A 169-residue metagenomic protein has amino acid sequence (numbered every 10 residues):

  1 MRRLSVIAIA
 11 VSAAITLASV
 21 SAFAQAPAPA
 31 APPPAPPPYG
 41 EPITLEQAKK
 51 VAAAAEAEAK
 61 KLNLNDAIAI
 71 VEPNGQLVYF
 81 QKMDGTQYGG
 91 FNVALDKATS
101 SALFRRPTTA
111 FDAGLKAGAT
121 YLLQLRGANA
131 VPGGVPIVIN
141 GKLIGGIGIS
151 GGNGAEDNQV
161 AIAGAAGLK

Functional and structural regions predicted by a protein language model:
M1-V11: Bacterial N-terminal signal peptides that target proteins for export
A14: Basic, glycine/lysine-rich polyanion-binding surfaces/domains
L17-S21: N-terminal signal peptide c-region/cleavage motif recognized by signal peptidases
F23-K169: Flexible, solvent-exposed loop/hinge segments and secondary-structure transition points
